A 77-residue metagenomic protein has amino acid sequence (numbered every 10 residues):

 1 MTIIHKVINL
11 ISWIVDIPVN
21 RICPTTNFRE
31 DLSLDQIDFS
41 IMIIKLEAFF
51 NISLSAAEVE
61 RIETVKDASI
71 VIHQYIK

Functional and structural regions predicted by a protein language model:
T2-L34, D38-I44, A48-K77: Phosphopantetheine-dependent thiolation modules in NRPS/PKS and related acyl-activating systems
